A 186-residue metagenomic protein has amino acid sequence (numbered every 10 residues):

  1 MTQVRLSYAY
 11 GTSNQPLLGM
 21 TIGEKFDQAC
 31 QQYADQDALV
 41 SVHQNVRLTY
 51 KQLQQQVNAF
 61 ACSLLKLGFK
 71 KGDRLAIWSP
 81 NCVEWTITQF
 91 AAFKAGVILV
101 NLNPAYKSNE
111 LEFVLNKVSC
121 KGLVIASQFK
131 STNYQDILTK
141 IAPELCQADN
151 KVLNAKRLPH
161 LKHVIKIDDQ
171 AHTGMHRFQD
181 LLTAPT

Functional and structural regions predicted by a protein language model:
M1-M20: Flexible, non-catalytic linker and terminal segments flanking ANL/adenylate-forming cores
T2, K25-T49, Q170-T173: AMP-dependent adenylate-forming
L18, D35-C82, T86-F90, K107-E112 (+1 more regions): Conserved AMP-binding/adenylate-forming core of the ANL superfamily
F26, T88, L138: Aromatic/hydrophobic pocket-lining residues that form π-stacking "cages" and hydrophobic walls in ligand
A95-D180: Structural core segment of the AMP-binding/adenylate-forming
